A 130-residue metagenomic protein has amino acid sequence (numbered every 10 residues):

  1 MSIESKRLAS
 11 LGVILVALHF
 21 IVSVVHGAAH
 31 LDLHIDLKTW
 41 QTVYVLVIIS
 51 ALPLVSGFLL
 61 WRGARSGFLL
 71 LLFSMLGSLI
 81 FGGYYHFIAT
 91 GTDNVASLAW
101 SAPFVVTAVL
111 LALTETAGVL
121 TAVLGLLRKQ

Functional and structural regions predicted by a protein language model:
M1-H19, A117, T121-Q130: Cytosolic juxtamembrane helix and N-cap/initiation of the first transmembrane helix
M1-K6, L31-H34, S56-L69, D93 (+1 more regions): Juxtamembrane membrane-water interface segments of multi-pass membrane proteins, especially cytoplasmic-side
A17-I21, W40-R62, F73-L76, I80 (+1 more regions): Core segments of alpha-helical transmembrane spans in multipass integral membrane proteins
H19-L33: Membrane-embedded alpha-helical segments in integral membrane proteins
V25-A29, V55-R62, S78-Y84, A117-L124 (+1 more regions): Residue-level signal for alpha-helical transmembrane segments in multi-pass membrane proteins
H30-Q41, G82-T107: Interfacial non-cytosolic loop connecting adjacent transmembrane helices
A64-N94: Mid-chain, well-packed structural core segment of small domains
S97-L127: Alpha-helical membrane-associated segments of multi-pass integral membrane proteins
